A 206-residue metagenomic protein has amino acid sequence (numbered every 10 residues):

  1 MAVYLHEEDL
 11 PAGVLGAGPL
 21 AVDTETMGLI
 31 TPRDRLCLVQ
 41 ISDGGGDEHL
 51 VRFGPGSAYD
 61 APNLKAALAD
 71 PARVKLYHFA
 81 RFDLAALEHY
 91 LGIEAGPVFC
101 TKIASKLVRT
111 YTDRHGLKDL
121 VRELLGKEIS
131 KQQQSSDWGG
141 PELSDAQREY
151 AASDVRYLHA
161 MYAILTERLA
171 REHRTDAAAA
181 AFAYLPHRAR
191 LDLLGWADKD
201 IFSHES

Functional and structural regions predicted by a protein language model:
M1-S206: DEDD superfamily 3′-5′ metal-dependent exonuclease/proofreading module
